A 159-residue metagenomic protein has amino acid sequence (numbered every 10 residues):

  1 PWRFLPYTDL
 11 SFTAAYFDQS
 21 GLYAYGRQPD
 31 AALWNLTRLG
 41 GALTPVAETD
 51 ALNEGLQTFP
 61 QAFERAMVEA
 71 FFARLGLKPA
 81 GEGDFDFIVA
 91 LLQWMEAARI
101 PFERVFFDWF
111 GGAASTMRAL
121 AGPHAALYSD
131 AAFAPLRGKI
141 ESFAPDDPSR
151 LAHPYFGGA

Functional and structural regions predicted by a protein language model:
W2-F17: Flexible glycine/proline-rich, aromatic-decorated loop/lid segments
G21-A159: Regulatory N- and C-terminal appendages and interdomain linkers associated with kinase/kinase-like NTP transferase
